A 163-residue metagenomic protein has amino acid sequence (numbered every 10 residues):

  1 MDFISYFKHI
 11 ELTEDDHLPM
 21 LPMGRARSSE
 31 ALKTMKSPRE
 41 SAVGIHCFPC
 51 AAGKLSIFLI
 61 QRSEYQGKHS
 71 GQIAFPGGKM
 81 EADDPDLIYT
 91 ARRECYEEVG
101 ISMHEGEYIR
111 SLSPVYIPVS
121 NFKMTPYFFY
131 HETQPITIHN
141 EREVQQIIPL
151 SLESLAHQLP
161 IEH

Functional and structural regions predicted by a protein language model:
M1-A74, K79-P135: N-terminal leader/linker segments that precede catalytic domains of diphosphate-processing enzymes
H139-H163: NUDIX/MutT-family hydrolases
